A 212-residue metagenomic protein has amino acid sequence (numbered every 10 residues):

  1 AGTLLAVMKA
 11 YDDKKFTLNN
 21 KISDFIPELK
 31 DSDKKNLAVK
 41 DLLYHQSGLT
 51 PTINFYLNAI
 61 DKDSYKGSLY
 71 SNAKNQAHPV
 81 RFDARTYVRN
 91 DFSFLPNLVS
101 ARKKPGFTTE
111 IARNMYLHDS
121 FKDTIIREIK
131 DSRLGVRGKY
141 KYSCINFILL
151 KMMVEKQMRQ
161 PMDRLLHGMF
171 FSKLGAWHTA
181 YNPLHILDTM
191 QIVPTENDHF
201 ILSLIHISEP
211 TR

Functional and structural regions predicted by a protein language model:
A1-L18, L42, F147-E155: Active-site SXXK
G2, I22-S23, K130-L134: General secondary-structure edge motif
T17-S32, K173: Short, glycine/proline-biased beta-turn/loop segments that scaffold the active-site neighborhood
K35-L204, S208, R212: Short, surface-exposed loop or secondary-structure junction motifs that flank catalytic or metal-binding residues
